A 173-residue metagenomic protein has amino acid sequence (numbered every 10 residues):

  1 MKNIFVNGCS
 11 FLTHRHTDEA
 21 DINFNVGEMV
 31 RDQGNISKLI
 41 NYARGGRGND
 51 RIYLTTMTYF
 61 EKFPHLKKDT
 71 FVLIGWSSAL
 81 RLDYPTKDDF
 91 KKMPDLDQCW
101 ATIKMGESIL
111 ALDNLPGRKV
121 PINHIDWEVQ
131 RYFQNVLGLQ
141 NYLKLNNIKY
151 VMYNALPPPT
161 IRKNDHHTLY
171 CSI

Functional and structural regions predicted by a protein language model:
M1-L54, H65: Serine-esterase "nucleophile elbow" of acetyl-processing enzymes
M57-I173: Alpha-helical cap/lid subdomain in secreted, periplasmic, or secretory-pathway luminal O-acyl-processing enzymes
